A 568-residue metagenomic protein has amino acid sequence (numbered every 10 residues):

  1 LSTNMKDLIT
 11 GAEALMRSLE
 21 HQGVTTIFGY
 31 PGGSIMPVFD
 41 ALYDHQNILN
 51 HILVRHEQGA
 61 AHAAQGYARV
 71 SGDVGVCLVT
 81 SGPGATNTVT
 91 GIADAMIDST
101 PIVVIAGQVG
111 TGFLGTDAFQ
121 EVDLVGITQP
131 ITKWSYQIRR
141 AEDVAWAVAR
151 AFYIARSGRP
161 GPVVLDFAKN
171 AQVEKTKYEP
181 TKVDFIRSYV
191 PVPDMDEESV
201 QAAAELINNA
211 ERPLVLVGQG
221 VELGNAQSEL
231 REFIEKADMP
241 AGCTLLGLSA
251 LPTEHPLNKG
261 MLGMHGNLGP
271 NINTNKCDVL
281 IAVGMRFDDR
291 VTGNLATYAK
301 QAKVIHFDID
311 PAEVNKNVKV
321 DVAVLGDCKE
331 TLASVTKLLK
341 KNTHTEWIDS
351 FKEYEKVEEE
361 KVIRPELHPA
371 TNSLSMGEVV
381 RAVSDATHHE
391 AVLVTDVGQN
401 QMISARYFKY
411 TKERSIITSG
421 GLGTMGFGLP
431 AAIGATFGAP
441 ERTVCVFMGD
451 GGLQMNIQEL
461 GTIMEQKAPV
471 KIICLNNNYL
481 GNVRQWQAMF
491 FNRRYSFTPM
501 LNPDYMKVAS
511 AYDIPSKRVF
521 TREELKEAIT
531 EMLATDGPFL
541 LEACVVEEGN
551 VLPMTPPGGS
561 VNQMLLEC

Functional and structural regions predicted by a protein language model:
S2-E346, A382, A386-H389, P469-I472 (+2 more regions): N-terminal alpha/beta PP-like core and its mobile active-site loop of ThDP/TPP-dependent enzymes
M5, E142, E205, Q301-V397 (+2 more regions): Phosphate/pyrophosphate-binding active-site segments
A12-T25, G33, V38-Y43, E355-A435 (+1 more regions): Active-site diphosphate/adenylate-binding microenvironment
Y30-G32, H51-H62, C77-G84, R139-R140 (+6 more regions): Active-site nucleophile and cofactor-binding loops and adjacent substrate-binding regions of central metabolic enzymes
I105, L114-Q120, N271, N315-N317 (+3 more regions): Thiamine diphosphate
V164, H306, V394, F447-M448: Generic enzyme active-site microenvironment
K169-Q172, N400, E547: Short, internal active-site loops enriched in acidic
G218-E222, H368, G449: Conserved short loop/turn motifs at secondary-structure junctions
